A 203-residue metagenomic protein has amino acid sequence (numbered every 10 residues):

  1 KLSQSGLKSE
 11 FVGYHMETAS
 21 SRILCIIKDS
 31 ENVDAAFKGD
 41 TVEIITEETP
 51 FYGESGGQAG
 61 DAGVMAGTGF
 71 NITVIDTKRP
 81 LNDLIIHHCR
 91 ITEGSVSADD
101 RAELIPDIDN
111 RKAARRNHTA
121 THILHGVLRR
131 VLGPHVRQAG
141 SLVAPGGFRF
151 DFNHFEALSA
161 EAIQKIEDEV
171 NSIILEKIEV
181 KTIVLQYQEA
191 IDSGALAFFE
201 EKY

Functional and structural regions predicted by a protein language model:
K1-Y203: A glycine- and charged-residue-rich anion-binding loop/surface
